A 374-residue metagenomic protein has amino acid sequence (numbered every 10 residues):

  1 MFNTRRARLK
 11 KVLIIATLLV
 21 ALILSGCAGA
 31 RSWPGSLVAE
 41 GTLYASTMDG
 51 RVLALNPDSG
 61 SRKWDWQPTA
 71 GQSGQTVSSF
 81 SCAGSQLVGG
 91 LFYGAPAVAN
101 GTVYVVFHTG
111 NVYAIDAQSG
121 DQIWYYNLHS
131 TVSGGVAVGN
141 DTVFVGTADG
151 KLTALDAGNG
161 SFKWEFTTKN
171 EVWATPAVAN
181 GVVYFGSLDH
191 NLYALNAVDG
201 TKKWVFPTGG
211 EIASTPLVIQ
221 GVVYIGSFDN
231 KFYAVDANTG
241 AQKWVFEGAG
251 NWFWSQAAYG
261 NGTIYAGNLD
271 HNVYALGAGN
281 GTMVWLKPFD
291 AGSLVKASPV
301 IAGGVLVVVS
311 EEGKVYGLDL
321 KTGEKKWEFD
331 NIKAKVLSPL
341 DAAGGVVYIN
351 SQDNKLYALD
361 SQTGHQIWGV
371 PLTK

Functional and structural regions predicted by a protein language model:
N3-I14: Bacterial N-terminal signal peptides that target proteins for export
I23-G26: C-terminal motif of bacterial Sec signal peptides marking the signal peptidase cleavage site
A28-R51, T76-Y113, Y125-T153, F166-Y193 (+5 more regions): Repeat-blade elements of multi-bladed beta-propeller folds
L55-F80: N-terminal, post-signal-peptide region of Sec/Tat-exported proteins
N56-S59, D116-S119, D156-N159, N196-D199 (+4 more regions): Short loop/turn segments that connect beta-strands within beta-propeller blades
K63-D65, D121-W124, S161-W164, T201-W204 (+4 more regions): A structural motif specific to WD40 beta-propellers
